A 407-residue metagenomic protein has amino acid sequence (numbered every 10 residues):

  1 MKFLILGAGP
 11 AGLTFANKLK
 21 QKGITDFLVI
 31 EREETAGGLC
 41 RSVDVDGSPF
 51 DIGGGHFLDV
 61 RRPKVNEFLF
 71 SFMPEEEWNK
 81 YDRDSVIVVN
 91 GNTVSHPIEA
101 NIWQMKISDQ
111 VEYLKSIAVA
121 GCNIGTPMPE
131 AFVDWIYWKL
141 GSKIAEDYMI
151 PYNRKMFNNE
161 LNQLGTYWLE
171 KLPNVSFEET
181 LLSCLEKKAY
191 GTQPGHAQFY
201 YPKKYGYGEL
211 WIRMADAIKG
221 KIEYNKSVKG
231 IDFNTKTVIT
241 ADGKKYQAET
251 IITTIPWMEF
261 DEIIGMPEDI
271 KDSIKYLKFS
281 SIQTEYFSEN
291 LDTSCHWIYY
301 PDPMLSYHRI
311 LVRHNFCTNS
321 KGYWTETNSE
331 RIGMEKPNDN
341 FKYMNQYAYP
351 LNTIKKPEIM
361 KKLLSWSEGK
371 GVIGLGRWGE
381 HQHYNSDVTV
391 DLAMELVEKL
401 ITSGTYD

Functional and structural regions predicted by a protein language model:
K2-V29: N-terminal Rossmann-like FAD-binding beta1-loop-alpha1 element of flavoenzymes
A11, T35, M258: Conserved Rossmann-like nucleotide-cofactor binding loop
K20-V45: Glycine-rich FAD pyrophosphate-binding loop
K22, K229-Q346, K362-W366: Mid-domain catalytic core of redox enzymes that form a hydrophobic substrate pocket/lid adjacent to a catalytic redox
S42, P97-I98, V312-D407: Conserved flavin/dinucleotide-binding core of flavoenzymes
D46-I124: Dinucleotide-binding Rossmann-like beta1-alpha1 core, especially the glycine-rich loop that anchors the ADP
K80-D82, I222-K226, G376: Short loop/edge segments at beta-strand edges and connector loops that shape dinucleotide/nucleotide cofactor-binding
Q110-K236, T254: Active-site/ligand-binding neighborhood in enzyme catalytic cores
